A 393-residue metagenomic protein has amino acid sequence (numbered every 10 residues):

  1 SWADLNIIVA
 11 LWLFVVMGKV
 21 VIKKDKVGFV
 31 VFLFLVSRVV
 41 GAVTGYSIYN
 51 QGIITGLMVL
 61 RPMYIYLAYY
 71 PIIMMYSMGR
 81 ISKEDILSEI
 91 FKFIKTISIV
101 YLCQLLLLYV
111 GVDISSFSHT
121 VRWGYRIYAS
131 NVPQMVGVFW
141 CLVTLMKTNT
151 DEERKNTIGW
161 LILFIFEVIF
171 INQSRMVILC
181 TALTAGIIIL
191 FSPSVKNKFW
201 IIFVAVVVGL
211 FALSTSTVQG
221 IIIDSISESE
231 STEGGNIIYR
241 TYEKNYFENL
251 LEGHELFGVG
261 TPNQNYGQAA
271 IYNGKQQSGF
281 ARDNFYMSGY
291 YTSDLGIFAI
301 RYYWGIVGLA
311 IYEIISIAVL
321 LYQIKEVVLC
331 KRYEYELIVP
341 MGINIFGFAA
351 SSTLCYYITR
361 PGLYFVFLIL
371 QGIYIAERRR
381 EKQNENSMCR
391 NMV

Functional and structural regions predicted by a protein language model:
S1-V40, E84-S88, K147-N156, A376-V393: Transmembrane signal-anchor hairpin modules in multi-pass inner-membrane enzymes, especially those that act on
W2-A10, V27-A42, N50-Y76: Aromatic-anchored transmembrane helix interface
F14, W140-T144, P340-V393: Transmembrane alpha-helices of multi-pass inner-membrane enzymes
V43-G52, T96-P133, Y272-A281: Membrane-interfacial helix-loop-helix modules of multi-pass inner-membrane proteins that assemble, modify, or transport
D85-D113, I127-F191: Alpha-helical transmembrane segments of multi-pass inner-membrane proteins
K92, V195-F199, Y302-F346, R380-E385: Hydrophobic transmembrane alpha-helices and their immediate junctions
E167, I171-N172, F191-S231, N249: A membrane-periplasm/extracellular boundary helix in multi-pass inner-membrane enzymes that assemble envelope glycans
S231-N245, F257-W304: Long extracytoplasmic/lumenal interhelical loops at the membrane interface of multi-pass membrane proteins
